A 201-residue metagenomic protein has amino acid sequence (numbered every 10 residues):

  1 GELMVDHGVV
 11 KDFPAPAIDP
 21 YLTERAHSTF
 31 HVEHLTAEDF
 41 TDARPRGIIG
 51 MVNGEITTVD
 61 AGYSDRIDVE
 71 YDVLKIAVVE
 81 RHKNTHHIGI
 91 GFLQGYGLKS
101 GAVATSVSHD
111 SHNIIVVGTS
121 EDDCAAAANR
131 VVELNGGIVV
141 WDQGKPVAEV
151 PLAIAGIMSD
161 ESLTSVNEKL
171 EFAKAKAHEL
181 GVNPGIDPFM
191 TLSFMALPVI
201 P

Functional and structural regions predicted by a protein language model:
G1-P201: Active-site microenvironment of metallo-dependent hydrolases
